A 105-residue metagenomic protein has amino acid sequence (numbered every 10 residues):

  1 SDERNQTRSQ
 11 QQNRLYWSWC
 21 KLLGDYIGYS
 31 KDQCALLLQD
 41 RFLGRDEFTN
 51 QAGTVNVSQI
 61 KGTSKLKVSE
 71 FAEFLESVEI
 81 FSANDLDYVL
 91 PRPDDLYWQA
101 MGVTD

Functional and structural regions predicted by a protein language model:
S1-D105: Acidic (Asp/Glu-rich) sequence patches and key acidic residues that form negatively charged surfaces used
